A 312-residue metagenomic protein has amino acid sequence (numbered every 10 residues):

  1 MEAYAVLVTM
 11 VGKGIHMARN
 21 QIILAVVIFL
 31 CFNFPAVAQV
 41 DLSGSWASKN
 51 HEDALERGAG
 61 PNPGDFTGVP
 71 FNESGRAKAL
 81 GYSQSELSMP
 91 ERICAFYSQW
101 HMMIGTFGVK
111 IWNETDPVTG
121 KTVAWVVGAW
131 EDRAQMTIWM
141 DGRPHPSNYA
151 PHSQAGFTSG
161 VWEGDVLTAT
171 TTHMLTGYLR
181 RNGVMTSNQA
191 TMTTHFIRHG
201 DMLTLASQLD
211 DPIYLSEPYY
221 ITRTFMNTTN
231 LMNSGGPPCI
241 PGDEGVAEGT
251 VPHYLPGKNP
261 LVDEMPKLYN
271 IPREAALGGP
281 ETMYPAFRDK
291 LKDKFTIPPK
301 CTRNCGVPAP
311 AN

Functional and structural regions predicted by a protein language model:
V8-L24: Bacterial N-terminal signal peptides that target proteins for export
L24-N33: Bacterial N-terminal signal peptides
A38-N312: PEST-like low-complexity, intrinsically disordered acidic/proline/serine-rich tracts that flank trafficking/processing
